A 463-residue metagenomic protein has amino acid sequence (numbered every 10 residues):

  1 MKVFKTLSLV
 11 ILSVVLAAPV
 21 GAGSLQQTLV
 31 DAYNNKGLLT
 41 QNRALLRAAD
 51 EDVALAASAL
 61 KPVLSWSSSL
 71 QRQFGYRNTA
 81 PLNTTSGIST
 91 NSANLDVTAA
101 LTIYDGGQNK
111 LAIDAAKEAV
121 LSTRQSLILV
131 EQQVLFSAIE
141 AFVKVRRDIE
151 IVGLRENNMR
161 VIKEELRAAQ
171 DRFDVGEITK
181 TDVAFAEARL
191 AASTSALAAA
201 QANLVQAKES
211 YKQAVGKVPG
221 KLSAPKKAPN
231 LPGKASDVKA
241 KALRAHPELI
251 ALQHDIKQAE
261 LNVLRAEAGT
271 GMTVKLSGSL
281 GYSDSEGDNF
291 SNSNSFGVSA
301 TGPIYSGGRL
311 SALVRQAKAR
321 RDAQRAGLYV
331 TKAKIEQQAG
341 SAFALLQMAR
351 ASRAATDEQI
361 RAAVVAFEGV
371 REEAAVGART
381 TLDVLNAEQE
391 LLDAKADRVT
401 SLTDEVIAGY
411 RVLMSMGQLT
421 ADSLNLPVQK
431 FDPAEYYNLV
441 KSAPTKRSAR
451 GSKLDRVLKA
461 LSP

Functional and structural regions predicted by a protein language model:
K2-V3, S8, V130-R244, D255 (+7 more regions): Periplasmic alpha-helical coiled-coil/stalk elements that build and connect Gram-negative outer-membrane
V3, V399-P463: Acidic, low-complexity, intrinsically disordered peripheral segments
S8-A17: Bacterial N-terminal signal peptides
A18-A22: Sec/Tat signal peptide C-region and signal peptidase I cleavage site
G23-Q41: Short N-terminal segments immediately surrounding and downstream of signal-peptide cleavage
S24, V63-L129, I250-T331, A342-L345 (+3 more regions): Small/polar-residue-enriched beta-strand and adjacent coil segments characteristic of outer-membrane beta-barrel
A32-L38, K217, R244-E248: Short loop-to-helix capping motifs
K36, R43, D50, A57 (+31 more regions): Alpha-helical coiled-coil heptad-repeat register
